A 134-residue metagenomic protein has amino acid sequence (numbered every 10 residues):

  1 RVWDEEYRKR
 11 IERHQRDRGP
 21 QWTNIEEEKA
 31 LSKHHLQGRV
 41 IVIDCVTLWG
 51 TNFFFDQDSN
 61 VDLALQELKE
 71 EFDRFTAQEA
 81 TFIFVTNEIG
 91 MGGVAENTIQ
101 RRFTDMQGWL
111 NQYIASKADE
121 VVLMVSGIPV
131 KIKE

Functional and structural regions predicted by a protein language model:
R1-L36: Conserved P-loop
E12, I41-D56, G90: Short, basic/glycine-rich phosphate-binding loops at helix/coil junctions that contact nucleotide phosphates
D17-P20, Q37, A77-E79, S116: Short, well-ordered coil/turn elements that cap or connect secondary structure elements
L31, W49, P129: Glycine-rich nucleotide phosphate-binding loop and flanking beta-alpha elements of Rossmann-like dinucleotide-binding
R39-V40, F82: The start of beta-strands in P-loop NTPase/AAA+ ATPase cores
N52-E134: Replace "adjacent to P-loop NTPase cores in ATP/GTP-dependent enzymes" with "adjacent to NTP-binding cores
